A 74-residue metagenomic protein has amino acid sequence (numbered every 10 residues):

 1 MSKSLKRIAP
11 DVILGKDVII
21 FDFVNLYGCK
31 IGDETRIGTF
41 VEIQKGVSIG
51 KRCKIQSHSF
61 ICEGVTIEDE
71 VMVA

Functional and structural regions predicted by a protein language model:
S4, A9-P10, G15-K16, F21-D22 (+9 more regions): Left-handed beta-helix
